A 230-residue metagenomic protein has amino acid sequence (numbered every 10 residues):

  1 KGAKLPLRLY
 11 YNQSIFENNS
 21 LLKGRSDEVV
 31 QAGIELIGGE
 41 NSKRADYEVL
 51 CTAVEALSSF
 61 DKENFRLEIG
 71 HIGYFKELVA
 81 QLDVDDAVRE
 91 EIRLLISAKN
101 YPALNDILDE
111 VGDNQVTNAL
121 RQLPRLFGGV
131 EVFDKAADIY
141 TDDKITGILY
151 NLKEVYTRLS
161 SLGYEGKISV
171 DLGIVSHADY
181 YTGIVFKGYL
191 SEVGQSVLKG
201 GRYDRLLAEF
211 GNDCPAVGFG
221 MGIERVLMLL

Functional and structural regions predicted by a protein language model:
K1-K62, I107-L230: Positively charged, Gly/Ser-enriched RNA/tRNA-binding surfaces
E28-A32, I69-E77: Short, conserved phosphate-binding/catalytic loop or strand-edge motifs used in phosphoryl-/nucleotidyl-transfer
V54, K76-A80, R93, N105 (+1 more regions): Amphipathic alpha-helical segments within well-ordered protein domains
N64-L67: A short amphipathic beta-strand at an alpha->beta junction
G73-Y74, L95, V175-S176: Short secondary-structure capping/turn micro-motifs that flank functional sites
Y74-F75, A103, R225: Short phosphate-engaging motifs
K76-D86, D179-F186: Short glycine/threonine-rich loop-to-helix capping motif typified by GTGT followed within a few residues by an Asp-Pro
V84-I107, Y164, L190: Acidic, His- and aromatic-enriched active-site or binding-groove loops in soluble protein domains that engage sugars
